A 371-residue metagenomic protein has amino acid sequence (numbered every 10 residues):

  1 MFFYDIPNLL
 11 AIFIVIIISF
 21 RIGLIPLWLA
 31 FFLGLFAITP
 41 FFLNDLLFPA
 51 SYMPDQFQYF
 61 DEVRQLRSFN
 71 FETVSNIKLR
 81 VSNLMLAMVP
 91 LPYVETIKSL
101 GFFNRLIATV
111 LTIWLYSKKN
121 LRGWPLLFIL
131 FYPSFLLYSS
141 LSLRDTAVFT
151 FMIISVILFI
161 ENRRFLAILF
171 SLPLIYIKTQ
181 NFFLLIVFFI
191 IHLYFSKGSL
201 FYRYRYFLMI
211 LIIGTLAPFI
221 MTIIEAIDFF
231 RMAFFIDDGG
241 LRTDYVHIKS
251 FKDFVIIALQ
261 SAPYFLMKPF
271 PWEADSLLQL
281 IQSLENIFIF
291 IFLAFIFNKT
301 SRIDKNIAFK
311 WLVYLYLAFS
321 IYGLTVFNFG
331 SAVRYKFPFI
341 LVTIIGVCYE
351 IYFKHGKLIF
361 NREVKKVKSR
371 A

Functional and structural regions predicted by a protein language model:
I18, F102-L121, I291-I296: Transmembrane-helix motifs of polytopic, lipid-linked glycan transferases
I25-W28, I113-P133: Transmembrane-helix signature of polytopic, membrane-embedded enzymes that assemble or transfer cell-envelope glycans
F41-F57, I175, F183-K305: Alpha-helical transmembrane segments and terminal signal-anchor/GPI-anchor hydrophobic tails, characterized by long
P54-E95, Q260-S261, F265: Short hydrophobic/aromatic helix or loop-helix immediately within or flanking a transmembrane segment in polytopic
P92-V110, S283-L284: Loop-to-helix entry region of an early transmembrane alpha helix in multi-pass inner-membrane enzymes
L115-N120, I153-L166: Membrane-interface transmembrane helices that cradle and orient dolichyl/undecaprenyl
S140-T146: Short acidic/glycine- and proline-prone juxtamembrane loop motifs at membrane-interface regions of multi-pass membrane
K305-L324: Transmembrane alpha-helix segments characteristic of polytopic inner-membrane glycan-assembly/cell-envelope
